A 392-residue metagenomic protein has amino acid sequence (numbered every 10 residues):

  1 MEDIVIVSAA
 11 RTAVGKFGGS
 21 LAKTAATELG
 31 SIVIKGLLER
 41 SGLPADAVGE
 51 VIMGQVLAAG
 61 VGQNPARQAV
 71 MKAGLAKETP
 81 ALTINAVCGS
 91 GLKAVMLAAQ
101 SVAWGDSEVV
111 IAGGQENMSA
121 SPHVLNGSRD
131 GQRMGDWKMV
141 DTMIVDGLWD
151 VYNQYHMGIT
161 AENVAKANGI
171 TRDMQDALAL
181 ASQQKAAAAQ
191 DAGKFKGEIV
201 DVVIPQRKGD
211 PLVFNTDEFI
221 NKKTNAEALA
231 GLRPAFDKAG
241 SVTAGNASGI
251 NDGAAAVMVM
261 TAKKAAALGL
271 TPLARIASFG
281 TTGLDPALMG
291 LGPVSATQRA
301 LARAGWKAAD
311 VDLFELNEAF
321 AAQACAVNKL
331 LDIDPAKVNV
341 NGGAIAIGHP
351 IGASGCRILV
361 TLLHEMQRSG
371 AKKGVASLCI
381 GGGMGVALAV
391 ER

Functional and structural regions predicted by a protein language model:
M1-T24, A226-L291, S295, A302 (+3 more regions): Condensing-enzyme catalytic core mediating Claisen C-C bond formation in acyl metabolism
M1-V61, P65-A73, P80, T160-R172 (+5 more regions): Conserved active-site "lid/cap" helical segment
R11-T12, A22-I32, R40, M174-A267 (+1 more regions): N-terminal extracellular/periplasmic Venus flytrap/periplasmic-binding protein-like
D46-G54, P80-N85, V110-Q115, M174-A181 (+5 more regions): Beta-strand segments within the central parallel beta-sheet cores of soluble alpha/beta enzyme folds
Q55-V109, Y152-H156, K223-G249, L330-R357 (+2 more regions): Conserved catalytic cysteine-centered active-site region of acyl-thioester-dependent Claisen-condensing enzymes
A86-E116, I159, A165-K194, A256-K263 (+3 more regions): Active-site-proximal alpha-helical scaffold in enzymes
V109-N163: Flexible glycine-/small-residue-enriched beta->alpha junction loops that bind anionic phosphate/pyrophosphate groups
I159-E162, F195-E198, Q206, A277-A346: Active-site pocket-lining segment
